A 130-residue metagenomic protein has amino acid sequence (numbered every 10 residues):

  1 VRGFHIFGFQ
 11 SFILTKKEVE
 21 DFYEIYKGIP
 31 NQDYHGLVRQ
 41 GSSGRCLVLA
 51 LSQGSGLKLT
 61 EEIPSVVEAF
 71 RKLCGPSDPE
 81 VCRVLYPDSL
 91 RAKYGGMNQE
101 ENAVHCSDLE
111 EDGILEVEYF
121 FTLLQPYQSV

Functional and structural regions predicted by a protein language model:
V1-V130: Non-catalytic terminal and connector segments of soluble metabolic enzymes
